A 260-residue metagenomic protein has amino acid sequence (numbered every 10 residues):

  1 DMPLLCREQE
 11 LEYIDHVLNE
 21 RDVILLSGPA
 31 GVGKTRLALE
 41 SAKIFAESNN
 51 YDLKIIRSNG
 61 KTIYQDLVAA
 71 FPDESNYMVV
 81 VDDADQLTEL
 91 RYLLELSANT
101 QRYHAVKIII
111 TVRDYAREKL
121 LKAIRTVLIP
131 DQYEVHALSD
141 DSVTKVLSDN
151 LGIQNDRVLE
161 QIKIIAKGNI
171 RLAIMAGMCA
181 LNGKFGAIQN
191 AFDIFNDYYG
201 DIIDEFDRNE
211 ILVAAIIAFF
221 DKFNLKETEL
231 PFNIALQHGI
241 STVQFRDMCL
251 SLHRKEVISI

Functional and structural regions predicted by a protein language model:
D1-L18: N-terminal pre-P-loop "Q-motif" helix
R21-A38: Walker A/P-loop nucleotide-binding motif
V32-G33, N59-T62, D83-L90, Y115-E118 (+3 more regions): Short acidic, S/G/P-rich loop/turn micro-motifs used as interaction or catalytic elements
L37-A38, A123-Y133, A137-L225: Amphipathic alpha-helical "lid/sensor" segments that cap RecA-like P-loop NTPase cores
K43-K54: Post-Walker A helix-loop "phosphate-sensing" segment adjacent to the P-loop in P-loop NTPases
I55-I63, A70-L94, T111: Conserved P-loop NTPase "ATPase switch" module shared by AAA+ and STAND
T62, F223-I260: C-terminal leucine-rich, beta-strand-based interaction scaffolds used for sensing/assembly
Q86, T100-I124: Sensor-1/coupling segment of RecA-like P-loop NTPase cores
